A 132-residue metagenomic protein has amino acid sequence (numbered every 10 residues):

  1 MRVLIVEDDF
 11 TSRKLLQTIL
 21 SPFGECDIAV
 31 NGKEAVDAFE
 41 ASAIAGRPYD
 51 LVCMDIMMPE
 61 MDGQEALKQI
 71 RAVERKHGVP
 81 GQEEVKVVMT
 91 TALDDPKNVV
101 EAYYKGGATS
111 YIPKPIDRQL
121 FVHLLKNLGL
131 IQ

Functional and structural regions predicted by a protein language model:
E7: Conserved acidic carboxylate
F10, I28-A41, G63-A66: Helix N-cap/capping motif at the beta->alpha junctions
F10-I28, G106: Two-component/phosphorelay signaling modules centered on CheY-like receiver
D37, Q64-E83: Short amphipathic alpha-helix used as the core "switch/output" element in two-component signaling
G46-C53: Active-site beta3 strand of CheY-like receiver
M58: Receiver (REC) domain active-site loop signature in two-component systems and cognate sites in sensor histidine kinases
H77, Q82-E83, D94-S110, Q119 (+1 more regions): Alpha4 helix (beta4-alpha4-beta5 surface) of REC/receiver domains from two-component response regulators
